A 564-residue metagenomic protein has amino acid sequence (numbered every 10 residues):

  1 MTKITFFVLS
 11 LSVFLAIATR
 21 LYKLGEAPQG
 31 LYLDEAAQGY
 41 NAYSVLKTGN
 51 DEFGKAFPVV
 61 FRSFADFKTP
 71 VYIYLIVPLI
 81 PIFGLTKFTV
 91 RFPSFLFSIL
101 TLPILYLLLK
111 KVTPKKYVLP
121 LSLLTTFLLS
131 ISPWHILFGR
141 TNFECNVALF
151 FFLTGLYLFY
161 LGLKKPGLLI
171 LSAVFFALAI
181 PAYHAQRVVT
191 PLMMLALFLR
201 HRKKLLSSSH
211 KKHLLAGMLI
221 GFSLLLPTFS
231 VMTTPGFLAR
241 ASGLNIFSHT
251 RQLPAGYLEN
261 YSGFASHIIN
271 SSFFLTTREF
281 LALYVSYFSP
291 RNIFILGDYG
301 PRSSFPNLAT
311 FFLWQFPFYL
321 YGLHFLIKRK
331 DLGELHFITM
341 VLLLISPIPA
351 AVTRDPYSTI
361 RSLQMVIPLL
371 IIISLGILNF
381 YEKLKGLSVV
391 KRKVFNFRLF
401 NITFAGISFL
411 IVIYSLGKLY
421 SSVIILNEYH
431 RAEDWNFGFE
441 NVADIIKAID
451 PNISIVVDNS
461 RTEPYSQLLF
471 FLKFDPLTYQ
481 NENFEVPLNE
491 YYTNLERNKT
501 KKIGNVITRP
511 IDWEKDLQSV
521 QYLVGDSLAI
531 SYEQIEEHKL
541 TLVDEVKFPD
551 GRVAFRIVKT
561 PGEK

Functional and structural regions predicted by a protein language model:
T2-G256, S262, F274, E279 (+1 more regions): Membrane-integral, polyisoprenol-dependent glycosyltransferases of the GT-C/oligosaccharyltransferase superfamily
F61, F400-A448, S460-L472, P476 (+2 more regions): Membrane-proximal, lumen/periplasm-facing interface regions of secretory-pathway glyco- and lipid-modifying enzymes
H135, S460-P464, S527-S531: Solvent-exposed loop/turn segments at secondary-structure junctions within structured extracellular/periplasmic domains
S208-S209, H213, G217-G221, L225-L244 (+4 more regions): Transmembrane helical bundles and short interhelical boundary loops of multi-pass, membrane-embedded
Y299-G300, Q467, Y479-N481, E533-E537: Short conserved micro-motifs at the rims of enzyme active sites and ligand-binding pockets
K383-L399: Membrane-interfacial, low-structure loops and terminal tails that flank and connect transmembrane helices in multi-pass
I453-N459, L523: Periplasmic-binding protein-like
E482-K564: Aromatic/acidic, Gly/Pro-rich catalytic loop(s) in extracytoplasmic/lumenal soluble domains of multi-pass membrane
